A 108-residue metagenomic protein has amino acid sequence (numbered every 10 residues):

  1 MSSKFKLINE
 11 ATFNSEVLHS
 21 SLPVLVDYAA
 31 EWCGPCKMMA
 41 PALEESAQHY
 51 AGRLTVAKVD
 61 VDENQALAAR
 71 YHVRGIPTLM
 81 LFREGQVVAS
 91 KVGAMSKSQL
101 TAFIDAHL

Functional and structural regions predicted by a protein language model:
M1-L25, A29-T55, E63-A66, R70-T78 (+1 more regions): Proteins that catalyze or organize thiol-disulfide redox chemistry and the adjacent proteostasis machinery handling
K58: Conserved residues in the N-terminal Rossmann fold of short-chain dehydrogenase/reductase
